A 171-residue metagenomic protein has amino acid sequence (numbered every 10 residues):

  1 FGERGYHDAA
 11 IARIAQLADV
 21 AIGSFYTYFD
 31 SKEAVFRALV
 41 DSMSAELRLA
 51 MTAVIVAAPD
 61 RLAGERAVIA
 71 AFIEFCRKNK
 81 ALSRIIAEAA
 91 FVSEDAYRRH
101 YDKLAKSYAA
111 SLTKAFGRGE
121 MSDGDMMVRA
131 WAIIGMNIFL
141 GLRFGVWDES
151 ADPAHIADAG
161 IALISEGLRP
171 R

Functional and structural regions predicted by a protein language model:
G2-A34, A38: Helix-turn-helix
E3-H7, A58, N79, R118-G119: Short coil/turn segments at alpha/beta junctions that flank glycine-rich nucleotide-binding fingerprints
I11, D41-L47: Short, basic, alpha-helical segments at the C-terminal edge of helix-turn-helix-like DNA-binding modules
A38, T52-K78, R129, I133: Hydrophobic alpha-helical connector segments
A45-T52, F75-K78, E94-E120, M127-A132 (+3 more regions): Amphipathic alpha-helical packing segments from all-alpha helical-bundle domains
I73-D95, F139-V146: Amphipathic alpha-helical segments used for helix-helix packing
R171: C-terminal effector-binding regulatory domain of bacterial HTH transcription factors
